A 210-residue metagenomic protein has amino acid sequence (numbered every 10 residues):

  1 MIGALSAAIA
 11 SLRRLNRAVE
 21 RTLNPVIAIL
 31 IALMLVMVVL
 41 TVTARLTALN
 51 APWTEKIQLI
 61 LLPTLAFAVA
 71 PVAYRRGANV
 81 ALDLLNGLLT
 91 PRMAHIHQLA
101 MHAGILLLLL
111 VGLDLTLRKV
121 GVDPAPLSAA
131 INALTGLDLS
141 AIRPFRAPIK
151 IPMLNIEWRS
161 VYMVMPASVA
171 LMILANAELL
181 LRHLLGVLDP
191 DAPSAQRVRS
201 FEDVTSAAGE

Functional and structural regions predicted by a protein language model:
M1-E210: Alpha-helical transmembrane segments and membrane-interface helix-loop junctions in multi-pass membrane proteins
